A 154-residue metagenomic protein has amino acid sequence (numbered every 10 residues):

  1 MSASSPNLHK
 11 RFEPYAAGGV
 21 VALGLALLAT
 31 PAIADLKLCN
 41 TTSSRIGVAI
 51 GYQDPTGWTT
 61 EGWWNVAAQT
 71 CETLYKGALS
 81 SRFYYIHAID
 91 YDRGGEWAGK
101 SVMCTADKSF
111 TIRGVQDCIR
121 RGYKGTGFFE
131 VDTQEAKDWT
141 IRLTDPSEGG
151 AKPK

Functional and structural regions predicted by a protein language model:
A3-G19: Bacterial N-terminal signal peptides that target proteins for export
G19-V20, W58: Short, functionally important structural connectors and interaction interfaces within domains
L23-P31: C-terminal segment of classical bacterial N-terminal signal peptides
T30-C39, S43-G77, A88-K154: Intrinsically disordered, low-complexity segments enriched in small/polar residues
S80-I86: Short, Lys/Arg- and Gly-enriched loop/turn segments at beta-strand edges
